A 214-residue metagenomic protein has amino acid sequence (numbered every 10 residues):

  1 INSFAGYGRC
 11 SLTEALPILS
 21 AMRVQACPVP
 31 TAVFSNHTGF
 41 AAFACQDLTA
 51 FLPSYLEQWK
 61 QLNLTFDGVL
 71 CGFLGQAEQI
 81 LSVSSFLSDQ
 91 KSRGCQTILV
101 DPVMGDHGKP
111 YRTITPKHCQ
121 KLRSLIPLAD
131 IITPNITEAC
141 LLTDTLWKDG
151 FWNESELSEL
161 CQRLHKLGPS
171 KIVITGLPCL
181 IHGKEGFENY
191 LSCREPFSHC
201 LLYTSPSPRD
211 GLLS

Functional and structural regions predicted by a protein language model:
I1, L201-L202: Short, hydrophobic/aliphatic alpha-helical segments
I1-V100, M104-R112: Conserved N-terminal subdomain of the carbohydrate kinase-like
Y7, S35, I181, S198 (+1 more regions): Flexible, glycine-rich phosphate/dinucleotide-binding loops and adjacent beta-alpha linkers at cofactor/substrate
L62, D89, R93, L128 (+2 more regions): Alpha-helix C-cap/termination motif
T113-H199: Conserved phosphate/ATP/ADP-binding segment of small-molecule kinases
Y203-L213: Single conserved hydrophobic/aromatic residue that forms the stacking wall/gate of nucleotide- or nucleobase-binding
